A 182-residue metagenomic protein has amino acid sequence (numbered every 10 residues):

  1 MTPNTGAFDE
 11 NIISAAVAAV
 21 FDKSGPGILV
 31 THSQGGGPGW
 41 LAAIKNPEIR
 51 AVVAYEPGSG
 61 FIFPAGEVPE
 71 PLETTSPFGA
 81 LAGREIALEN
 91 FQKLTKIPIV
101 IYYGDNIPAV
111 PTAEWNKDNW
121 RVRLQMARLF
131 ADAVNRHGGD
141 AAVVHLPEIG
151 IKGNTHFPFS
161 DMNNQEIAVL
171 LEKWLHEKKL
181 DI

Functional and structural regions predicted by a protein language model:
T5-I28: Conserved acidic catalytic loop of the alpha/beta-hydrolase fold
L29-V30, V52: Conserved alpha/beta-hydrolase fold motif
V30-G39: Gly/Ala-rich beta-loop-alpha elbow adjacent to hydrolase catalytic centers
L41-K45: Active-site signature of alpha/beta-hydrolase-fold catalytic machinery across serine- and Asp/Cys-nucleophile hydrolases
P47-P64: A conserved short beta-strand
S59-H137, A142-V144: The feature captures the conserved acid-bearing segment of alpha/beta-hydrolase catalytic domains
V144-G153: Short glycine-rich catalytic loops that host catalytic nucleophiles or stabilize transition states across multiple
G153, F157-I182: Catalytic active-site module of serine/aspartate enzymes centered on a nucleophile-bearing elbow/loop
